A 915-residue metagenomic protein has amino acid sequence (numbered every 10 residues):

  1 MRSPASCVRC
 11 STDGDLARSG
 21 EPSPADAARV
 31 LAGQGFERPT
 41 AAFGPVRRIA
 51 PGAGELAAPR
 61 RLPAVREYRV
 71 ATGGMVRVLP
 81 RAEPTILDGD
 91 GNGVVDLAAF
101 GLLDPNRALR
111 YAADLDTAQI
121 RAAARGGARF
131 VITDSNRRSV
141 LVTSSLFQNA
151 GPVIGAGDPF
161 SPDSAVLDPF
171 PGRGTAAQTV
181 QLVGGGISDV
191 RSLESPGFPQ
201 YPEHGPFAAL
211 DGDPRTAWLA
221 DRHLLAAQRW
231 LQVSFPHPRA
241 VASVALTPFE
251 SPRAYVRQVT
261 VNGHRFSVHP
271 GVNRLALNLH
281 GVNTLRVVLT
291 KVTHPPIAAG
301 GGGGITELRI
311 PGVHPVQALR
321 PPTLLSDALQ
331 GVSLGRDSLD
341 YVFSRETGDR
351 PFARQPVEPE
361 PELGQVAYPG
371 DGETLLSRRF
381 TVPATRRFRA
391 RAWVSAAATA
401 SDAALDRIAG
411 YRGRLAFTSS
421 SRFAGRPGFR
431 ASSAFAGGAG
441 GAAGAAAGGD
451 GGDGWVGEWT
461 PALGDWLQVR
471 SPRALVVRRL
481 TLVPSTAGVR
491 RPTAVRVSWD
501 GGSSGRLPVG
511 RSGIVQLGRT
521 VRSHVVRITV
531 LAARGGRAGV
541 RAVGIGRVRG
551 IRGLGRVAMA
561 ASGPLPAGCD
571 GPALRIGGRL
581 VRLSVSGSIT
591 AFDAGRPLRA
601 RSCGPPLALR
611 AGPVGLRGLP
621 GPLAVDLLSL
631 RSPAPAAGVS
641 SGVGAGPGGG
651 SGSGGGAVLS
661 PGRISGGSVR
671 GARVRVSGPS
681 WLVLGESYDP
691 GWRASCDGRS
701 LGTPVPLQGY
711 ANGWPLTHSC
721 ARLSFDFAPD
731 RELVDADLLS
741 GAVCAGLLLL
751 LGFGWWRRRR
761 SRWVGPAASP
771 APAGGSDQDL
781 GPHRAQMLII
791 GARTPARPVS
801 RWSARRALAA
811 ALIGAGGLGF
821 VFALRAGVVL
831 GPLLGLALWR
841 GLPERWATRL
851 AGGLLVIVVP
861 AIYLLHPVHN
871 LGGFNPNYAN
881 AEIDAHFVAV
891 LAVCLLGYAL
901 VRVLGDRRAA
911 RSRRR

Functional and structural regions predicted by a protein language model:
M1-G464, Q468-S640, G644-G652, S677 (+8 more regions): Extracytoplasmic
Q232, H237-R239, A245, R265 (+6 more regions): Active-site-proximal, structured, solvent-exposed surfaces of multi-pass membrane proteins that position macromolecular
R547, L747, F887-A892: Intrinsically disordered, low-complexity glycine/proline-rich and charged
F753-W763, L900-R913: Membrane-interface capping segments at transmembrane-helix boundaries
G831-L833, V888-R902: Hydrophobic cores of alpha-helical transmembrane segments in multi-pass inner/ER membrane proteins, independent
L836-R840, Y898-A899, D906: Non-catalytic accessory regions of eukaryotic chromatin regulators
L855, I883-A889: Phospho-rich, serine/threonine/proline-biased low-complexity intrinsically disordered regions that serve as
F874-A885: Non-cytosolic membrane-interface motifs at loop->transmembrane helix junctions
